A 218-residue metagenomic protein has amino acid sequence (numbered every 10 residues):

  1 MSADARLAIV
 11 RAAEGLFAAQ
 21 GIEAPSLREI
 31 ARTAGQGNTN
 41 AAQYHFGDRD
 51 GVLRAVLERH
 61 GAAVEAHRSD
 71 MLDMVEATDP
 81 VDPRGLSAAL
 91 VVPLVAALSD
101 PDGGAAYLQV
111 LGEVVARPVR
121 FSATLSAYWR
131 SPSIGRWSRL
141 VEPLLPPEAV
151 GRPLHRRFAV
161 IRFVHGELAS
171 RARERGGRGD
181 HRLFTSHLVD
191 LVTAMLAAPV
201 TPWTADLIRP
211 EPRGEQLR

Functional and structural regions predicted by a protein language model:
M1-G21, E29, G51, E76 (+2 more regions): Basic, helix-initiating cap at the start of DNA-binding domains
R6-R11, F46-S69, D73: An amphipathic alpha-helix adjacent to DNA-recognition modules
L16, E23-G51, A55: Helix-turn-helix
S69-L108: Hydrophobic alpha-helical connector segments
M71-T78, P118, L125, R171-R175: Secondary-structure edge/capping motif, primarily at the C-terminal ends of alpha-helices and the immediately following
G85, G103-Y107, V119-L145, L154-H155 (+1 more regions): Amphipathic alpha-helical packing segments from all-alpha helical-bundle domains
A106-R117, V150-R171, R182-M195: Hydrophobic alpha-helical segments that form the core of small-molecule binding pockets and/or dimer interfaces
G166-E167, R171-R218: C-terminal regulatory/effector modules of DNA-binding transcriptional regulators
